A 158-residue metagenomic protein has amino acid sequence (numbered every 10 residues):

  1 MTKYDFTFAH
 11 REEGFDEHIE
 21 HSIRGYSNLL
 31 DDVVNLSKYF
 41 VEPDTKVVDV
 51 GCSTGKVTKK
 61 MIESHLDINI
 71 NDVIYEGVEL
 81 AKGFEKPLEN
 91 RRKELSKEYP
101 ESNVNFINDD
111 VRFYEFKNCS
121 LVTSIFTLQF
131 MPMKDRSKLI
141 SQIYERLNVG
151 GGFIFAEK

Functional and structural regions predicted by a protein language model:
M1-G14: N-terminal, positively charged/glycine-rich alpha-helical extensions of SAM-dependent methyltransferases
G25-P43: Conserved alpha-helix/loop element of class I SAM-dependent methyltransferases that forms part of the SAM/SAH-binding
V48, S53-R112: Class I SAM-dependent methyltransferase SAM/SAH-binding core
F113-K117: Short conserved loop adjoining the S-adenosyl-L-methionine
T123: A conserved beta-strand element that flanks and buttresses the S-adenosyl-L-methionine
F126-F130: Short catalytic micro-motifs in class I SAM-dependent methyltransferases
S137-V149: A short glycine-rich, Lys/Arg-flanked "PGG" loop and its adjoining helix->strand segment in the class I
G150-E157: Conserved beta-strand signature within the Rossmann-like core of class I S-adenosyl-L-methionine
